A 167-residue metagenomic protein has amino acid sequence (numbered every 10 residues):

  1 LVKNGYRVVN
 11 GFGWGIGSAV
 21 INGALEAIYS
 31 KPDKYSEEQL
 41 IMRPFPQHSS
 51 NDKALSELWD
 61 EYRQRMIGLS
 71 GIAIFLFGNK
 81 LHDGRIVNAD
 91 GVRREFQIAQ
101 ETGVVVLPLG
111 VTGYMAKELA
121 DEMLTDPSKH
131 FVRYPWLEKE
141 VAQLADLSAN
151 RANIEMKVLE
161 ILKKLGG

Functional and structural regions predicted by a protein language model:
L1-G166: Acidic/glycine-enriched connector segments
